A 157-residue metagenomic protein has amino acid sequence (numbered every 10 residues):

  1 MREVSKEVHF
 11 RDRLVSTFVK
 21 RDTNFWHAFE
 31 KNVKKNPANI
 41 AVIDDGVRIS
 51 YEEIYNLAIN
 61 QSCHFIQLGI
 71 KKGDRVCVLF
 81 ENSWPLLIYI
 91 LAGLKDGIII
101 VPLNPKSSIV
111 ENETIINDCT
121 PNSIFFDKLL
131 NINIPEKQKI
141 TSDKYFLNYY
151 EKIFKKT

Functional and structural regions predicted by a protein language model:
M1-I49, E53-L68, K72: N-lobe entry segment of adenylate-forming
L14-T23, Y145-T157: Flexible, low-complexity linker/hinge segments
F29, I88-Y89, I134: Aromatic/hydrophobic pocket-lining residues that form π-stacking "cages" and hydrophobic walls in ligand
N32-V33, G93, I116: A generic structural signal for well-ordered alpha-helical segments
A38, G97-I98, P121: Short glycine/serine/threonine/alanine-rich loop segments
V47, Q61-S107: Conserved AMP-binding/adenylate-forming
V101, P105-I134, Y150-K156: Conserved ATP-dependent adenylate/AMP-binding module captured primarily in the ANL superfamily
